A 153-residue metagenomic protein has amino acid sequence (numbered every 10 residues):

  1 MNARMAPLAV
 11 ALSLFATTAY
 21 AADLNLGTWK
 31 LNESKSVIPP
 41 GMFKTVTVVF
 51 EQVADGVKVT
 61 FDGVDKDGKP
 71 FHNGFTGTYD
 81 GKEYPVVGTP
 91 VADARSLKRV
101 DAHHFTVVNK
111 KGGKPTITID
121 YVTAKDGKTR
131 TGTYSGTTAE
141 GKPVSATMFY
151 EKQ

Functional and structural regions predicted by a protein language model:
M1-P7: Positively charged n-region of N-terminal signal peptides that target proteins for export
A3, F15-A16, T45: A detector of low-complexity, intrinsically disordered, Ser/Thr/Gly/Pro/Ala-rich segments
P7-T17: Bacterial N-terminal signal peptides
A21-Q153: Hydrophobic small-molecule pocket/channel-lining residues, especially in calycin-type beta-barrels
